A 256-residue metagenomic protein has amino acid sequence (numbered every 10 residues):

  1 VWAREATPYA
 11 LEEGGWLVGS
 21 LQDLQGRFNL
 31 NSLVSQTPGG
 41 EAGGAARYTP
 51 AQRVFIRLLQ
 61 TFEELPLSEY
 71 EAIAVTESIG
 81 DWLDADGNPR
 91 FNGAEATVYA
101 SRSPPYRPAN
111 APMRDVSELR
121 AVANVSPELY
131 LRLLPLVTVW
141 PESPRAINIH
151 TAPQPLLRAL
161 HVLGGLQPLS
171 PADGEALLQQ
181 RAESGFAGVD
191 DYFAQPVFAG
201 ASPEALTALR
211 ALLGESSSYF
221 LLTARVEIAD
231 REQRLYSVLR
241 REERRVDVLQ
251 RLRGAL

Functional and structural regions predicted by a protein language model:
V1-L256: Compositionally biased linear targeting/interaction segments
